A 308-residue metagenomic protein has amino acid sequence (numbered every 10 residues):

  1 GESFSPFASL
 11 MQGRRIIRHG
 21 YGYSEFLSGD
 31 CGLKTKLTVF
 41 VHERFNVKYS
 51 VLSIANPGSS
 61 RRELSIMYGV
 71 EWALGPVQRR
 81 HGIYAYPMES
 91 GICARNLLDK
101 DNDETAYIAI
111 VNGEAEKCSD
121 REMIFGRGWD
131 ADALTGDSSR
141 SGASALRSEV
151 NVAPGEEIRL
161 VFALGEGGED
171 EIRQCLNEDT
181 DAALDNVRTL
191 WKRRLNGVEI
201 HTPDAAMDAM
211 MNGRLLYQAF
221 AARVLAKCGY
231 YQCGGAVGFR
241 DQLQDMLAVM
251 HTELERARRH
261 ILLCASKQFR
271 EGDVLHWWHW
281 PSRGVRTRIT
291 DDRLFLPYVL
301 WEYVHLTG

Functional and structural regions predicted by a protein language model:
E2-V47, D130-L146, N212-L216: Extended, loop-rich substrate-binding clefts of extracytoplasmic carbohydrate-active enzymes
F26, F40-G136, R173-G197: Polysaccharide-binding surfaces and accessory modules of carbohydrate-active proteins
L27, A133-R140, G213-K227, C264-W277: Active-site-adjacent bridging/hinge elements
R62, V150-G168: Short Pro-Gly-centered flexible turn/kink motifs
N186-Q232, R259, L263: Low-complexity, Ser/Thr/Pro/Gly-enriched N-terminal "stalk/linker" regions
K227-Q242, S282-D291: Solvent-exposed loop and edge beta-strand segments that line ligand/cofactor-binding and catalytic clefts
V249-G308: Aromatic-rich carbohydrate-recognition surfaces in CAZymes
